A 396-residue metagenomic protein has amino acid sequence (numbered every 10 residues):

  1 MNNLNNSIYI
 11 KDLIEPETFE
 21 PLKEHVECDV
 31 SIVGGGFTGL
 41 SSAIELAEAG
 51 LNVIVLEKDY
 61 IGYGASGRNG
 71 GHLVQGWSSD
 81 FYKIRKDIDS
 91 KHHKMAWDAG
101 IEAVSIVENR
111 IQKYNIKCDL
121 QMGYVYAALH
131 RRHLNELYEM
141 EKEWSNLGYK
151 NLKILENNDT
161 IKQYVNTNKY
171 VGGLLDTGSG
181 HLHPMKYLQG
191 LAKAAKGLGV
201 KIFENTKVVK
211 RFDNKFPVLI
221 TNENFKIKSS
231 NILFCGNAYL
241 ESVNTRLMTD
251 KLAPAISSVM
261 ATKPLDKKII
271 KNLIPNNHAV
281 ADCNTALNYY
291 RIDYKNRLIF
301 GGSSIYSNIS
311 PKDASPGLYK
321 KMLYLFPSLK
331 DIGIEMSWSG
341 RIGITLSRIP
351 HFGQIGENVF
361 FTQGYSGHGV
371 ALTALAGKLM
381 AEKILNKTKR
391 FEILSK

Functional and structural regions predicted by a protein language model:
M1-V30: Extreme N-terminal leader/targeting segments of oxidoreductases
N2-D12, S79-I84, N109-G123, A127-G190: Flavin (FAD/FMN) cofactor-binding and adjacent substrate-gating region of FAD-dependent oxidoreductase domains
V26-V55: N-terminal Rossmann-like FAD-binding beta1-loop-alpha1 element of flavoenzymes
E48-R68: Glycine-rich FAD pyrophosphate-binding loop
N69-D98: Glycine-rich active-site loop/strand segments that organize a redox cofactor
S105, Y114-Q121, V208, F216 (+1 more regions): Active-site substrate-recognition segment that forms the wall of the catalytic cavity or substrate channel
E143, V171-E223, I227-S230: Helical element adjacent to the flavin cofactor pocket in flavoenzyme catalytic cores
A374-I393: Internal hydrophobic alpha-helix adjacent to the cofactor/substrate pocket in enzyme cavities
